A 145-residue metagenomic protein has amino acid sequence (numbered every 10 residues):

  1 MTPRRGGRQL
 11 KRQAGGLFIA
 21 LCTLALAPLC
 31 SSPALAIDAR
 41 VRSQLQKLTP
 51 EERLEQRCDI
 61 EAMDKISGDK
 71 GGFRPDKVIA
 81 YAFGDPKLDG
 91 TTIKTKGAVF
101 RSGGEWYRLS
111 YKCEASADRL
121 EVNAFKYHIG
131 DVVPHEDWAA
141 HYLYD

Functional and structural regions predicted by a protein language model:
T2-G7, A27, I79: A general, composition-driven signal for non-globular sequence regions
P3-L21: Bacterial N-terminal signal peptides that target proteins for export
Q13-F18, A27-P28, Y144-D145: Terminal, compositionally biased segments
L17, T23-A25, V99: Intrinsic disorder/low-structure terminal segments
L24-P33: C-terminal segment of classical bacterial N-terminal signal peptides
A34-D145: Mitochondrial intermembrane space
